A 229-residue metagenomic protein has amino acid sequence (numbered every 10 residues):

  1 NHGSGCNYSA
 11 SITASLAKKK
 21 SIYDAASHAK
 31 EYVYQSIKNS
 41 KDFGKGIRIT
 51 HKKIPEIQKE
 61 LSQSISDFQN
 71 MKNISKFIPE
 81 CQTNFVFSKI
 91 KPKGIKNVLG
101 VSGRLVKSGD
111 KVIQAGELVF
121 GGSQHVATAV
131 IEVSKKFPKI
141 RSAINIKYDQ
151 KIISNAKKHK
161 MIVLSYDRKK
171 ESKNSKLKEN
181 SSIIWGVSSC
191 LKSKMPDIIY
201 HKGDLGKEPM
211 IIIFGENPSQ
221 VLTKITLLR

Functional and structural regions predicted by a protein language model:
N1-K20: Short, small-residue alpha-helix embedded
Y8-A10, D24, Q220: Basic, gly/Ser/Thr/Pro-rich low-complexity segments located predominantly at protein N termini
K18, Q35, T50-K53: C-terminal nucleotide
S21-I37: Short, well-structured alpha-helical segments that form the helix of a local strand-helix-strand
S40-R229: Conserved mixed alpha/beta catalytic, RNA-binding, or beta-rich assembly cores of soluble enzyme, regulatory
